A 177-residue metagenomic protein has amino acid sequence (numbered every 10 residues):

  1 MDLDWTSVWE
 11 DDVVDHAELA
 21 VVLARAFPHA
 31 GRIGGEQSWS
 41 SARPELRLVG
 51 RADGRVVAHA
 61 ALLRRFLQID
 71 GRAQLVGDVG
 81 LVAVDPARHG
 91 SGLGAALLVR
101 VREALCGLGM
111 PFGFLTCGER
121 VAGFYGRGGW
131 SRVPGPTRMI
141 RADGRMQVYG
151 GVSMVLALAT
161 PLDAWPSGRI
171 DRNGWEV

Functional and structural regions predicted by a protein language model:
M1-V14, R169, N173: Conserved N-terminal entry element of GNAT/NAT acetyltransferase domains
T6-A83: A conserved beta-strand-loop-helix scaffold within acyl/acetyltransferase catalytic domains
D85, G118: Residue-level recognition of the GNAT/N-acetyltransferase active site
R88-R100: Conserved acetyl-CoA pyrophosphate-binding loop and the N-cap/start of the following alpha-helix in GNAT-like
E103-C117: Conserved GNAT acetyl-CoA-binding A-motif
T116, G126, S131-M154: Conserved catalytic-core motifs of GNAT/GCN5-like acyltransferases
Q147-V177: Acidic/histidine-enriched, glycine/proline-rich intrinsically disordered or flexible terminal extensions
